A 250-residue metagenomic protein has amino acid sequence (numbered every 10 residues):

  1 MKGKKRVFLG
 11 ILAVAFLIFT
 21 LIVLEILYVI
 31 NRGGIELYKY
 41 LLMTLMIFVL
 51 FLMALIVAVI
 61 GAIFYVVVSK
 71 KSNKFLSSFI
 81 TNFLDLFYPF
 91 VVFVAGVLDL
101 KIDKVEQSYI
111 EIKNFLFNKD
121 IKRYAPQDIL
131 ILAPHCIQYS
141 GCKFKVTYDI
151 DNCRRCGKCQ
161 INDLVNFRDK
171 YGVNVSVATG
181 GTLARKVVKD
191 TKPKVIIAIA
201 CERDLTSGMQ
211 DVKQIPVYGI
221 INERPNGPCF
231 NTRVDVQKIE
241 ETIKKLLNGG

Functional and structural regions predicted by a protein language model:
M1-L17: Juxtamembrane interface helix immediately N-terminal to a transmembrane segment
L9-G10, L24-Q160: N-terminal, charge-rich interaction modules
L86-P89, F93-G96, Y218-G250: Ser/Thr/Gly-rich flexible loops in soluble cytosolic domains mediating phosphotransfer, phosphorylation
A133-P134, S176-G181, I197-C201: Short His-Asn-centered micro-motif
I150-R154, G208-P225: A short, gly/pro- and small-residue-rich
C153, G157-S176: Mid-length scaffold segments of soluble, non-membrane domains
I161, A184-K186, D204-S207: Short, well-ordered alpha-helical microsegments
K192-K194: Proline-aspartate-enriched helix->loop->beta-strand connector
